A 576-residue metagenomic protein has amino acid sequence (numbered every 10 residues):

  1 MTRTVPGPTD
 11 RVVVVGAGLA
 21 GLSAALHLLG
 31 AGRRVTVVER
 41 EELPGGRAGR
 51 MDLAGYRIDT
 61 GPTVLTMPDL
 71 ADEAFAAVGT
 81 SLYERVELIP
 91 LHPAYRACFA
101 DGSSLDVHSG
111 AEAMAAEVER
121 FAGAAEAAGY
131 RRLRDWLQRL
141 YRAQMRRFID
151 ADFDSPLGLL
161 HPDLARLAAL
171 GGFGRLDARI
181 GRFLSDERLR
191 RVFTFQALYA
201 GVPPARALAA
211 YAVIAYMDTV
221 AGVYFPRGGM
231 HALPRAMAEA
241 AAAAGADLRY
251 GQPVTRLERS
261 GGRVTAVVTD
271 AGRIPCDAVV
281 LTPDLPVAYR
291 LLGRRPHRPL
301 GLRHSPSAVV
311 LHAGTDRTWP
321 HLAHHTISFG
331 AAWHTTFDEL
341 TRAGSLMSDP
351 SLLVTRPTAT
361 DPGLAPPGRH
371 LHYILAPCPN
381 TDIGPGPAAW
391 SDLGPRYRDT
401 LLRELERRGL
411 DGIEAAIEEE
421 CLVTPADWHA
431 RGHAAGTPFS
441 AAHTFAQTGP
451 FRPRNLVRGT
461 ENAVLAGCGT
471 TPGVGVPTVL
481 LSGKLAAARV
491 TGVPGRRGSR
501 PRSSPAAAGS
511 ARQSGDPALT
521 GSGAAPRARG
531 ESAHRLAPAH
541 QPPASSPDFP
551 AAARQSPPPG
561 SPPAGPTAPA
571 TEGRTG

Functional and structural regions predicted by a protein language model:
M1-V12, A31, T444-F451, G498-G530 (+2 more regions): Extreme N-terminal leader/targeting segments of oxidoreductases
P6-A143: N-terminal glycine-rich phosphate/pyrophosphate-binding loop and immediately adjacent elements
A100-L208: Rossmann-like flavin
A165-L176, D218-E239, A389-Y397: Short beta-strand to alpha-helix junction loop
D186-A200, M347-L353, D411-P472: A glycine-rich dinucleotide-binding beta-alpha-beta segment and adjacent secondary-structure elements that constitute
V213-V264: Helical element adjacent to the flavin cofactor pocket in flavoenzyme catalytic cores
T255-P366, A507: Mid-domain catalytic core of redox enzymes that form a hydrophobic substrate pocket/lid adjacent to a catalytic redox
D316-H429: C-terminal segments that line or cap access tunnels to active or ligand-binding sites in enzymes and enzyme-associated
